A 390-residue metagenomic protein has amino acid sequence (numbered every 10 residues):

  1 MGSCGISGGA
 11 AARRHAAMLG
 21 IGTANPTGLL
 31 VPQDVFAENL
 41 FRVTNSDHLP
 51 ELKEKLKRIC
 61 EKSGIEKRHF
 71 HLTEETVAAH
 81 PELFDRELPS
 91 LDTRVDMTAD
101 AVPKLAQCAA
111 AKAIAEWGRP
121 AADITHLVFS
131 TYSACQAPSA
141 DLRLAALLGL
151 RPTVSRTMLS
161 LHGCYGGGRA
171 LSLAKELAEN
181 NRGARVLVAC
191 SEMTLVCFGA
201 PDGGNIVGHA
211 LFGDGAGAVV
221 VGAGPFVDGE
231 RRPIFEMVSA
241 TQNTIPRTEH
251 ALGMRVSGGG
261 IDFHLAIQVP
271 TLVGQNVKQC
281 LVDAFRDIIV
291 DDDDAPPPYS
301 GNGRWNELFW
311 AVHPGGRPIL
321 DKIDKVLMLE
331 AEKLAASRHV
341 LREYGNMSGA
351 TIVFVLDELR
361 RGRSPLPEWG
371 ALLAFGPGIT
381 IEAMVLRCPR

Functional and structural regions predicted by a protein language model:
G2-A10, Q107, I114, Y132-A134 (+7 more regions): Claisen-condensing/thiolase-fold acyl-transfer catalytic domains that form or cleave C-C bonds in fatty acid
G2-M97, F198-D291, F375, V385-R390: Condensing-enzyme catalytic core mediating Claisen C-C bond formation in acyl metabolism
R13-A16, A121-T125, P152-S155, N181-V186 (+6 more regions): Short coil/turn connectors at secondary-structure junctions
L19-G22, S130, S160, R185-E192 (+3 more regions): Short beta-strand segments
K57-L150, L161, A295, S300-L320: Conserved beta-ketoacyl condensing-enzyme motif
C135-R143, V188-V207, S239-S257, Q279 (+3 more regions): Active-site-adjacent elements of ketosynthase-type condensing enzymes
P152-V154, L159, R169-L173, C190-G215 (+1 more regions): Active-site glycine-rich loop that binds ribose-phosphate moieties when present
